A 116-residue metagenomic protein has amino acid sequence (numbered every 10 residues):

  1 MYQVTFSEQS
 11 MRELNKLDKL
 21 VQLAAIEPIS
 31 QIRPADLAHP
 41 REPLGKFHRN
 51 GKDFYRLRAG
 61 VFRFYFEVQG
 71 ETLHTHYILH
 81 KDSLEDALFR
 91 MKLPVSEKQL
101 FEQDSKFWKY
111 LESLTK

Functional and structural regions predicted by a protein language model:
M1, K52-F54, T72: A generic structural signal for beta-strand entry/edge sites
M1-P28, D104-K116: Arg/Lys-rich, positively charged N-terminal/basic patches that mediate binding to nucleic acids
Y2, F6, Y55, F62-F66: Aromatic side chains
D18, I29, R33-D36, V61 (+1 more regions): Generic secondary-structure microfeatures
Q31-R58, Y110: A short, surface-exposed loop/turn module that caps and links secondary-structure elements
A59-F62, E67-K116: Enriched for short, Lys/Arg-rich terminal
